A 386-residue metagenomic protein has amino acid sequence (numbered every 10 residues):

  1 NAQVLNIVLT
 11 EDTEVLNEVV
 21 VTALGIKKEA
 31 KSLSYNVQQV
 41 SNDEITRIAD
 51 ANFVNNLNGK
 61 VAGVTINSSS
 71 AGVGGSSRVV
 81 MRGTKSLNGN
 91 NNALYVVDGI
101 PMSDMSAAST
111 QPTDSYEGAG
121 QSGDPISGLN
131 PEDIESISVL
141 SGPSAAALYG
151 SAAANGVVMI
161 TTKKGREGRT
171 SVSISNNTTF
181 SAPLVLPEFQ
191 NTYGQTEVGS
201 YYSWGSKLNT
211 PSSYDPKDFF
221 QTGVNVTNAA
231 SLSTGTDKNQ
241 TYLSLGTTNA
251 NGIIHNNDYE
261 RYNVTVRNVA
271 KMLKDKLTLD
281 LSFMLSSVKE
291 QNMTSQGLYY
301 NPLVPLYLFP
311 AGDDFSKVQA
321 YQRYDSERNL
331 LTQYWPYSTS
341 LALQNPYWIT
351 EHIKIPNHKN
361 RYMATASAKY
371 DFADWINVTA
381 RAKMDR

Functional and structural regions predicted by a protein language model:
A2-T46, V54: Short, acidic, small-residue-rich periplasmic hinge/interaction motif at the N-terminus of Gram-negative outer-membrane
Q3-V8, E18, F53-N55, V79-R82 (+3 more regions): N-terminal periplasmic accessory domains that precede and gate Gram-negative outer-membrane beta-barrel machines
V15, K31, N91-N92, V97 (+7 more regions): Surface-exposed loop/interface segments of Gram-negative outer-membrane beta-barrel transport/assembly proteins
N36-G59, T65-A71, V79-S86, D98 (+2 more regions): Short, polar/charged loop or turn motifs at beta-strand boundaries
N55-S109, S136, A146-K163: Extracytoplasmic beta-strand/coil segments of soluble accessory domains associated with Gram-negative outer-membrane
R78-V80, V157-M159, T227-A229, N263-R267 (+2 more regions): Membrane-embedded beta-strand positions in outer-membrane beta-barrel channels/transporters
I100-S141: Short acidic/polar hinge/loop motifs at secondary-structure boundaries that mediate gating or recognition
Q221-Q240, L245-T248, Y262, P346-R386: Outer-membrane beta-barrel transmembrane strands
